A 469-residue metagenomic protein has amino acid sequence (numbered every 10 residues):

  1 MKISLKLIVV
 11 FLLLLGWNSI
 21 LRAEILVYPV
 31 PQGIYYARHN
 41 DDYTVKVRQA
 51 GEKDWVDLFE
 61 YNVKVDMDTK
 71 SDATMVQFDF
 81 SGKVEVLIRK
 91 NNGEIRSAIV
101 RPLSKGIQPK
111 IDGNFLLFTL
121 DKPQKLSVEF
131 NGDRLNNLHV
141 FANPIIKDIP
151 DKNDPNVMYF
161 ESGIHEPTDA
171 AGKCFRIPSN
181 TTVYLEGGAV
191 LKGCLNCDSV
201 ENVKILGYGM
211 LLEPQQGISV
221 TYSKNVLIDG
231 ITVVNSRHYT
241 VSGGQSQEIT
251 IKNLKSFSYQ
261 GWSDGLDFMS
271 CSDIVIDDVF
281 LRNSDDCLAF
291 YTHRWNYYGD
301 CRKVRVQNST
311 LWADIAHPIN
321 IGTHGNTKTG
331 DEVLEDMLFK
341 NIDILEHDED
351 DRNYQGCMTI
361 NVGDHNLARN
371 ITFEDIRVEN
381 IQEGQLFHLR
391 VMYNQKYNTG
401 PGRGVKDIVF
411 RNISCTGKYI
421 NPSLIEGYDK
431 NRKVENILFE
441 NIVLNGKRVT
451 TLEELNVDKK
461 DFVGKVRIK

Functional and structural regions predicted by a protein language model:
S4-K6, S19-S179, V190-K204, M210-Q215 (+2 more regions): Extracellular "leader-to-stem" segments immediately downstream of a signal peptide or signal-anchor in secreted/lumenal
I8-G16: Bacterial N-terminal signal peptides
V76, F118-L120, H165-T182, V190-L206 (+8 more regions): Extracellular beta-strand-rich solenoid/capping regions of secreted or surface-exposed proteins that bind or remodel
G82, K122-Q124, S223-K224, S272 (+1 more regions): Short tyrosine-centred short linear motifs in exposed loops/low-complexity segments
N180-T182, E201-L211, K224-N235, Q247-S258 (+6 more regions): Right-handed parallel beta-helix
H293, T323-H324: Amphipathic alpha-helical interface segments within eukaryotic helical scaffold and small GTPase-regulatory domains
D348-K469: Extracellular beta-rich repeat passengers
